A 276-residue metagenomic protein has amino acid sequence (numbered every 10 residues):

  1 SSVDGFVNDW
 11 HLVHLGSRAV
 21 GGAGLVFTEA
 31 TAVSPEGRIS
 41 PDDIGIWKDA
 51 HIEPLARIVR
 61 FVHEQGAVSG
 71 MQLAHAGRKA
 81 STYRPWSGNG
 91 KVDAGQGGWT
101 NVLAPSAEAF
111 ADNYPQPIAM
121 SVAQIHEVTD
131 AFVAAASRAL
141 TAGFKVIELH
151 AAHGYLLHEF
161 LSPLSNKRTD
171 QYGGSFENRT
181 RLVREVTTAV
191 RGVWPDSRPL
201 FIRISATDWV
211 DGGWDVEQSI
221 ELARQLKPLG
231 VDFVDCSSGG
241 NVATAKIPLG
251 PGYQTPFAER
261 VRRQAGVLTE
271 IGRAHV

Functional and structural regions predicted by a protein language model:
S1-H275: Flavin-dependent oxidoreductase catalytic cores
